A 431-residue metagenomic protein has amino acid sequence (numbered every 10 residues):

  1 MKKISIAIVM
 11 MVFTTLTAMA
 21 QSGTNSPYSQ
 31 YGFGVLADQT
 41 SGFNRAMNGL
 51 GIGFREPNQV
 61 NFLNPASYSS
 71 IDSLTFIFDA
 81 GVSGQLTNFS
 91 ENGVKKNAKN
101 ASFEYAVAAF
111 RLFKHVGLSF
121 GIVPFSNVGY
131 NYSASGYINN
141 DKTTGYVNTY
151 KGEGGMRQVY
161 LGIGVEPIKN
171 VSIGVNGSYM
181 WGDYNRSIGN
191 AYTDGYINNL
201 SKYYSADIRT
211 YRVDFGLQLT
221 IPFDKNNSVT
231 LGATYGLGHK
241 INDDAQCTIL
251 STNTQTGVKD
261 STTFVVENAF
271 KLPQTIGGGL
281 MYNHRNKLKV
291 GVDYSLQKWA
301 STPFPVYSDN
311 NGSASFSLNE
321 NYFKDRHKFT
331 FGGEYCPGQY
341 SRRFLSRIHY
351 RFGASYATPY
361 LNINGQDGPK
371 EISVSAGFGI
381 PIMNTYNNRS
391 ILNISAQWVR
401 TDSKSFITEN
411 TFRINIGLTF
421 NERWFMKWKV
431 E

Functional and structural regions predicted by a protein language model:
M1-N25, E431: Bacterial Sec-dependent N-terminal signal peptides
M10, N58, V266-E267: Residue-level detector of alpha-helical transmembrane segments in integral membrane proteins
F13-T14, T75, M180, Q297: Single-residue recognition of alpha-helix boundary sites
L16-P124, D325: N-terminal, post-signal peptide beta-strand-biased segments of exported outer-membrane/organellar beta-barrel and other
Q21-A46, R111-E431: Outer-membrane beta-barrel porins/channels
